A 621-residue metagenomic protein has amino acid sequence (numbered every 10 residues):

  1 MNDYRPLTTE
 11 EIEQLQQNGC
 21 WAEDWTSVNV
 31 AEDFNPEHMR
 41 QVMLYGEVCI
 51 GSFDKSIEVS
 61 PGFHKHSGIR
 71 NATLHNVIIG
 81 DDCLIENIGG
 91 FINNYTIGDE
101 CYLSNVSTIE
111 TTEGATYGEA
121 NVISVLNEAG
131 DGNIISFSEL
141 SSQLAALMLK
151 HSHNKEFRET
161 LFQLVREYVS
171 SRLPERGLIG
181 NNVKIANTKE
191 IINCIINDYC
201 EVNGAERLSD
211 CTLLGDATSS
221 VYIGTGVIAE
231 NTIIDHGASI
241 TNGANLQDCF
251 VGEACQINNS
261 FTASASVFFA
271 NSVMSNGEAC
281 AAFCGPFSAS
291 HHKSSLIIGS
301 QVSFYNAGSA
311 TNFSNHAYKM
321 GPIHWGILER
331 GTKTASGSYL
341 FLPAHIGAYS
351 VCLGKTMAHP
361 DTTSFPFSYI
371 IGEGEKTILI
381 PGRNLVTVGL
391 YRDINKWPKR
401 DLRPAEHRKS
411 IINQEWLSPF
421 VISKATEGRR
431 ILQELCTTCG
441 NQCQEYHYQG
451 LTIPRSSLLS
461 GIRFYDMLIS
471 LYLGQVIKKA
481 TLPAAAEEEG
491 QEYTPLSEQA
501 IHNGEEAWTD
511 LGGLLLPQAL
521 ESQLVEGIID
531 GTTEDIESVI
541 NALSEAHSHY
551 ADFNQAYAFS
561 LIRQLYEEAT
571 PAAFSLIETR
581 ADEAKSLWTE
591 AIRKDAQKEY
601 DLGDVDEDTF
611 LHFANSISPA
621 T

Functional and structural regions predicted by a protein language model:
P6, E10, Q14-A22, V30-F53 (+8 more regions): Glycine-rich hexapeptide-repeat left-handed beta-helix
W25: Conserved short histidine dyad/triad with adjacent acidic residue
G68-R70, L74-G80, L84-E159, A186 (+3 more regions): Phosphate-/polyanion-interacting regions in eukaryotic proteins
V165-I179, I185: A charged, amphipathic alpha-helical module
I179, V183-V202, D210-V221, G226: Core alpha-helical transmembrane segments of integral membrane proteins
E373-T621: Long, compositionally biased intrinsically disordered regions
